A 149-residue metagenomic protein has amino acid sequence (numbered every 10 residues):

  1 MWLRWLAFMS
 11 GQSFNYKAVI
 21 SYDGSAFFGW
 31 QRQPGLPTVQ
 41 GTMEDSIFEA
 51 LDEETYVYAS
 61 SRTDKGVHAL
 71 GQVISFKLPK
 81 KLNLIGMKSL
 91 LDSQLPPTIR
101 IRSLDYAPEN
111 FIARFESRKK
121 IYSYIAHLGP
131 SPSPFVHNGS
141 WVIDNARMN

Functional and structural regions predicted by a protein language model:
W2, F8-N149: Structured-RNA-binding interfaces characteristic of tRNA pseudouridine synthases
